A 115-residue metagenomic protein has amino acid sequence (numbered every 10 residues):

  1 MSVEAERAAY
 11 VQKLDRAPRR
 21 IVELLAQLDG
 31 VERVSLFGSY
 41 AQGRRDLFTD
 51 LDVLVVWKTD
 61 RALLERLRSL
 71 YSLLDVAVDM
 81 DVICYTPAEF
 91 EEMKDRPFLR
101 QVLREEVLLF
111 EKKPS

Functional and structural regions predicted by a protein language model:
M1-R33, A41-F48, W57-S115: Catalytic core of pol beta-like nucleotidyltransferases
D52-V53: Structural signature of the urease/amidohydrolase superfamily beta/alpha-barrel
